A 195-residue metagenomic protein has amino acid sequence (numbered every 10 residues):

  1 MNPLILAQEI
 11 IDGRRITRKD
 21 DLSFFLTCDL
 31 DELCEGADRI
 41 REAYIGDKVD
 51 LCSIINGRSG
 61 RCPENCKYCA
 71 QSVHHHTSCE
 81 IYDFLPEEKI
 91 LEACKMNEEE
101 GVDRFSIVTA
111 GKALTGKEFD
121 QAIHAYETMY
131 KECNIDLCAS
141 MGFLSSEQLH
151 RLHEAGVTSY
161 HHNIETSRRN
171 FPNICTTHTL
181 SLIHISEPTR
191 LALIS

Functional and structural regions predicted by a protein language model:
M1-E64: Flexible, acidic/Gly-rich N-terminal and inter-domain linker regions that tether and position cofactor-handling modules
R14, D29, R41-Y44, A70 (+3 more regions): Structural signal for hydrophobic packing residues in well-ordered secondary-structure cores of soluble enzyme domains
G36, E92-M96, L191: Residues within well-formed alpha-helices
V49-G60, Q71, V108, A139-M141 (+1 more regions): Long, contiguous hydrophobic alpha-helical segments, chiefly transmembrane helices and signal peptides
C62, T115-F119, I194: Alpha-helix N-cap/helix-start motif
K67, Q71-H74: Short functional micro-motifs and their immediate structural scaffolds
H75-L182, S186: Conserved Radical SAM active-site core
I183-S195: Single conserved hydrophobic/aromatic residue that forms the stacking wall/gate of nucleotide- or nucleobase-binding
